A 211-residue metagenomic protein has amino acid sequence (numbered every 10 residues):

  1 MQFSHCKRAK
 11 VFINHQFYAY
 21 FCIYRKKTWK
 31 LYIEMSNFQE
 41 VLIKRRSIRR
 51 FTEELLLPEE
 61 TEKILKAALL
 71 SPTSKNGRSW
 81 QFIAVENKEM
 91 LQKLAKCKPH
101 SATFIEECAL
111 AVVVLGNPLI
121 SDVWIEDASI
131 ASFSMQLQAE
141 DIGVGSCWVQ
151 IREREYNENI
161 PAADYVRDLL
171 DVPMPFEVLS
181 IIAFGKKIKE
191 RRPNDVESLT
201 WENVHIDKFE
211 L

Functional and structural regions predicted by a protein language model:
H5, N14-H15, Y24, Y32: Intrinsic-disorder-associated, low-complexity terminal segments enriched in Asp/Asn/His/Tyr and depleted of Lys/Arg
A9-V11, A19: Acidic, Ala/Val/Gly-enriched low-complexity intrinsically disordered segments
K10, K26-K27: Charged/polar low-complexity intrinsically disordered segments
Y20-Y24, K30-L211: Acidic, surface-exposed loops and disordered segments
